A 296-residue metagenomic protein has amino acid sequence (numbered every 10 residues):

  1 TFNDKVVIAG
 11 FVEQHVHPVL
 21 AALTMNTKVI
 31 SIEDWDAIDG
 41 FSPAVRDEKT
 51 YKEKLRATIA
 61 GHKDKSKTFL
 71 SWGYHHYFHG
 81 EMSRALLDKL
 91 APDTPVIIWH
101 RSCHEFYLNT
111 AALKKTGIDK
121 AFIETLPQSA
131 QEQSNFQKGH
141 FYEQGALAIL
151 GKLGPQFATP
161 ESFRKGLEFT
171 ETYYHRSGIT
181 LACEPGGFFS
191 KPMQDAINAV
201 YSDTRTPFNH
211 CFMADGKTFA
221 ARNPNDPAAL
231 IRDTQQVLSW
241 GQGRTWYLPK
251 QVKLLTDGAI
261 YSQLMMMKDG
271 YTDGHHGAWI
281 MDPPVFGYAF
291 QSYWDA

Functional and structural regions predicted by a protein language model:
T1-Q235, G241, K250, L254-A296: Divalent metal-binding segments
